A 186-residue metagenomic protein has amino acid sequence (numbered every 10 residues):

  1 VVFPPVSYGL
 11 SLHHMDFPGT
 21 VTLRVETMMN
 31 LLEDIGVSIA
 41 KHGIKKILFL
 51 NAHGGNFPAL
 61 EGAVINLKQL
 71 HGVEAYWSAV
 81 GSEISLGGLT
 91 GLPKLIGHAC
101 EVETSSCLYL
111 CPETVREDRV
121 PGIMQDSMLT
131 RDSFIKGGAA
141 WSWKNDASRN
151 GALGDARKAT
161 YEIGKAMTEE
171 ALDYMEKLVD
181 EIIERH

Functional and structural regions predicted by a protein language model:
V1-L48, G54-H186: Extended, histidine- and acidic-residue-enriched regions that form the cofactor-binding/catalytic faces
